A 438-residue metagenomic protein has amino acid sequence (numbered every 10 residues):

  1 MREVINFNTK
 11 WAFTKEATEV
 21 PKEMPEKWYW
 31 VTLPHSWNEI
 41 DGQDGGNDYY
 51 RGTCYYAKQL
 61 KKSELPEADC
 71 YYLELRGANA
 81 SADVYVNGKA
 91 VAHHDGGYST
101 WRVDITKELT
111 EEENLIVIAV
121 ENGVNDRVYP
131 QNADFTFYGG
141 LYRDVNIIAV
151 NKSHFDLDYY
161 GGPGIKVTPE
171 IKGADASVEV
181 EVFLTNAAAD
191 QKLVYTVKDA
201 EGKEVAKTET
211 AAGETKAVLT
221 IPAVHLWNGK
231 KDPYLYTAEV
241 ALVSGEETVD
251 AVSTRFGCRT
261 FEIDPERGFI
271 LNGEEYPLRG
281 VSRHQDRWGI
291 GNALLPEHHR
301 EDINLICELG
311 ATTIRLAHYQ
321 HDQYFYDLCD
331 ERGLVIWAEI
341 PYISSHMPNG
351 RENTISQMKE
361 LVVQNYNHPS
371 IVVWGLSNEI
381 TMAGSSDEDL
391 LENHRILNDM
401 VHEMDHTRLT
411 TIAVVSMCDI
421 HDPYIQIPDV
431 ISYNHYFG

Functional and structural regions predicted by a protein language model:
E3-T18, V31, G46-N47, R51-D158 (+4 more regions): Accessory beta-strand-rich segments of carbohydrate-active enzymes
Y85-V91, K198-E201, G245, N272: Short strand-turn-strand beta-turns centered on an Asx-Gly dipeptide
A92-H94, T208, V252-T254, R279 (+1 more regions): Short hydrophobic alpha-helix segments
Y98-I105, D126, F135-Y138, T260-V430 (+1 more regions): Active-site mouth of glycoside hydrolases
L109-E113, E181-P265: Extended acidic/polar, glycine-enriched regions that form or flank non-catalytic beta-rich accessory modules
N122-V128, V243-V249, G273: Short acidic/polar inter-strand loop motif in beta-rich domains
K152-A187: Surface beta-strand/loop "capping" patches
